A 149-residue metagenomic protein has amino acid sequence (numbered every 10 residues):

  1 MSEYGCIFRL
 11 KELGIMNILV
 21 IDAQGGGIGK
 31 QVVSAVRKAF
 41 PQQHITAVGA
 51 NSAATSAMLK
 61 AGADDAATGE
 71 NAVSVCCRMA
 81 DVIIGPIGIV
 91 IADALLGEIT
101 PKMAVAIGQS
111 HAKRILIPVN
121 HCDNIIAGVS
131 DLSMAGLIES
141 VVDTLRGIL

Functional and structural regions predicted by a protein language model:
S2-I15: Short, Lys/Arg-enriched N-terminal segments with co-localized hydrophobic residues within the first ~10-30 amino acids
N17-D22, I83-V90, I115: Short glycine-rich or small-residue beta-strand-to-loop segments that form or flank ligand, phosphate, metal/Fe-S
N17-S52: Glycine-rich phosphate/diphosphate-binding loop of Rossmann-like nucleotide-binding domains
A23, A50-A53, N71-A72, I89 (+1 more regions): Short, ordered loop/turn segments at secondary-structure junctions
Q42-Q43, Q109-R114: A short helix->loop->beta-strand "cap" motif at the edges of active sites that frequently abuts
H44-T68, N124-G128: N-terminal beta-loop-helix "entrance" segment that forms/cooperates in small-molecule cofactor or anionic ligand
D65-M103: Glycine-rich phosphate-binding loop
L116-L149: Short, glycine-/small-residue-rich phosphate/pyrophosphate-handling segment
